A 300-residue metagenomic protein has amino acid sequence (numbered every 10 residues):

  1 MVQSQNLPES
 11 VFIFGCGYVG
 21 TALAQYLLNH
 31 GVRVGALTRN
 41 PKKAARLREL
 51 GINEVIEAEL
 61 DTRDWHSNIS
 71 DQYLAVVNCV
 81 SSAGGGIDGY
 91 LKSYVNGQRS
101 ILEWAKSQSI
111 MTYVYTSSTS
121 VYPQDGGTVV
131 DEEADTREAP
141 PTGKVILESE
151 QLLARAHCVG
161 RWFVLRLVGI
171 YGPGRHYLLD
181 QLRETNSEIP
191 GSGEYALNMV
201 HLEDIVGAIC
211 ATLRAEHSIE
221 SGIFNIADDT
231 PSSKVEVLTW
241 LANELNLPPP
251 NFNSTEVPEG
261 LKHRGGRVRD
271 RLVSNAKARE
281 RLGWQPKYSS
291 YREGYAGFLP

Functional and structural regions predicted by a protein language model:
L50-Y73: Conserved Rossmann-fold cofactor-binding substructure of NAD(P)-dependent oxidoreductases
E57-L60, G266-P300: C-terminal amphipathic/interface module of NAD(P)-dependent oxidoreductases and related NAD-binding regulators
D71-V114, Q151: NAD(P)-cofactor binding segment of oxidoreductase domains
R99-P141: Conserved Rossmann-fold NAD(P)-dependent oxidoreductase catalytic core, especially the SDR/UDP-sugar
G126-V164: Catalytic helix-loop patch of NAD(P)-dependent Rossmann-fold dehydrogenases
V145, R175-D180, I189-L213, G222: Substrate-positioning beta->alpha
A154-L197: NAD(P)-dependent short-chain dehydrogenase/reductase
A208, A215-H263: Mid/C-terminal beta-alpha module of Rossmann-like enzyme folds, strongest in SDR-family dehydrogenases/epimerases
